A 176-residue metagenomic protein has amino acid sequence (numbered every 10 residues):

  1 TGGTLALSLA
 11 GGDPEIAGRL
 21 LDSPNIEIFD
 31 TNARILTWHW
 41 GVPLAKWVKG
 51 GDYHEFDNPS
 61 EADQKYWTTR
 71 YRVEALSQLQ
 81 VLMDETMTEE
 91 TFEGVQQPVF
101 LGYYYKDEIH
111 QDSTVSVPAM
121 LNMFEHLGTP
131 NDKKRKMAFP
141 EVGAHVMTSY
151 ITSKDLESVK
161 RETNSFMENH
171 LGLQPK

Functional and structural regions predicted by a protein language model:
T1-S8: Glycine-rich nucleophile elbow surrounding the catalytic serine of serine-hydrolase chemistry
L9, T31-A33: Short, solvent-exposed loop/turn and secondary-structure capping segments
L20-T31: Active-site nucleophile loop of the alpha/beta-hydrolase fold
L36-H39: Short, hinge-like loop/turn segments at secondary-structure boundaries
V42-Y71: A structural motif
D63-G143, E157-E168, Q174-P175: Serine-hydrolase catalytic core
V146-E157: Short, flexible active-site recognition loops that position polar ligands and cofactors
